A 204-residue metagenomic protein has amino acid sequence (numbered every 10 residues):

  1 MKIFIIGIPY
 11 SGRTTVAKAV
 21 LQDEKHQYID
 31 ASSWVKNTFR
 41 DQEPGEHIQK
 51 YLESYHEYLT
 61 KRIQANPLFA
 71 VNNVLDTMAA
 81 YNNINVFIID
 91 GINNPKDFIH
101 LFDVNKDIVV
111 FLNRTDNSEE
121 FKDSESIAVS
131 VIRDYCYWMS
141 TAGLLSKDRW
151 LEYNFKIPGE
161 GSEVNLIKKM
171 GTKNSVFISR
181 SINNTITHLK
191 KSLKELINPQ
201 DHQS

Functional and structural regions predicted by a protein language model:
I5, I89: Hydrophobic anchor at the beta1->P-loop junction of P-loop NTPases
I8: P-loop (Walker A) phosphate-binding loop of NTP-binding proteins
S11: ATP-binding Walker
T14: Walker A/P-loop
Q27-F87, N93, D97: ATP-dependent small-molecule kinase phosphotransfer cores that center on conserved nucleotide phosphate-binding segments
F69, T115-Q200: Small-molecule kinase domains that catalyze NTP-dependent phosphoryl transfer to phosphate-bearing small molecules
D90-G91, L101-A128: Conserved phosphate-donor/acceptor-positioning beta-strand/loop module used by diverse small-molecule
